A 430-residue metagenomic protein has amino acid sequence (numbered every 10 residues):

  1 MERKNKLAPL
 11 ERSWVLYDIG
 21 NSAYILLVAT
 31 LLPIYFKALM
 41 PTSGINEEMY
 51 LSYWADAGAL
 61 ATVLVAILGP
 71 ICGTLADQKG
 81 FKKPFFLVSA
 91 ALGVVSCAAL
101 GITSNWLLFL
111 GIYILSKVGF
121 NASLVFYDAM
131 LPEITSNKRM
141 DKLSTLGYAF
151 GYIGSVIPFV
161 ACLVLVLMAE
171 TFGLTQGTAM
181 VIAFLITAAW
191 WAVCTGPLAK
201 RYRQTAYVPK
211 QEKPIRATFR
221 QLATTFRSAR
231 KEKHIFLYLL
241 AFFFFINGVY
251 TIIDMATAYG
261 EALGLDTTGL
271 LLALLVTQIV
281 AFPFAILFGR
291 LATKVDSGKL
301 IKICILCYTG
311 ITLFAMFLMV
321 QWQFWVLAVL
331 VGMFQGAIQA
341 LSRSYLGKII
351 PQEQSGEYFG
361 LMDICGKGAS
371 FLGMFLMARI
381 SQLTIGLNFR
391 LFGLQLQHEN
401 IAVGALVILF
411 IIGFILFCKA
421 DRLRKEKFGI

Functional and structural regions predicted by a protein language model:
E2-E11, R203-L239: Juxtamembrane intracellular "pre-TM" segments in multi-pass secondary transporters
N5-T62, H234-A273: Helix-loop boundary and gating motifs at the non-cytosolic
E47-E48, V166-A189, R379-F410: A membrane-interface helix-boundary motif in multi-pass transporters
I67-G80, P283-S297, S381: Helix-to-loop junctions at the C-terminal end of transmembrane segments in multipass secondary transporters
P84-A98, K299-F314: Structural signature of the two symmetry-related core transmembrane helices
G101-Y113, M316-A328: Helix-loop junctions at membrane interfaces in 12-TM secondary transporters
S144-V166, C365-M374: Glycine-rich segments within core transmembrane alpha-helices of 12-TM secondary carriers
W190-R201, G404-I430: Multi-pass alpha-helical transporter architecture, strongest for 12-TM Major Facilitator/SLC carriers used
